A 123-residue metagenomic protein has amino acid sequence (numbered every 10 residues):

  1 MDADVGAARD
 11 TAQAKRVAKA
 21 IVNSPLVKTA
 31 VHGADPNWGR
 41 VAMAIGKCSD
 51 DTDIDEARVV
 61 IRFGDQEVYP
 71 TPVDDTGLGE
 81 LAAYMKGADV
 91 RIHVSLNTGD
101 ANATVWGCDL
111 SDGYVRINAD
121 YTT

Functional and structural regions predicted by a protein language model:
M1-G6: Short glycine-rich or small-residue beta-strand-to-loop segments that form or flank ligand, phosphate, metal/Fe-S
A7, K15-T123: Internal helix-turn-beta structural module
